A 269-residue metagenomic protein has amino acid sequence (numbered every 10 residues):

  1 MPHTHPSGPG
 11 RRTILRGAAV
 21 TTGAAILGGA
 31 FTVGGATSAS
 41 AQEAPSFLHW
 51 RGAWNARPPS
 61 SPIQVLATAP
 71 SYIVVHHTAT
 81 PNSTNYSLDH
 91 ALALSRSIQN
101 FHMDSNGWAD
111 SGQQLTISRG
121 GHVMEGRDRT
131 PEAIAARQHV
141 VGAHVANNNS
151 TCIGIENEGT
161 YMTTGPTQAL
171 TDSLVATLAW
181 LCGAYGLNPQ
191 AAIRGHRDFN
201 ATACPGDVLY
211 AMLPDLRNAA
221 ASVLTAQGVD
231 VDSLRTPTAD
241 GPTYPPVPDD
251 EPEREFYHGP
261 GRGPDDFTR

Functional and structural regions predicted by a protein language model:
M1-A25: N-terminal secretory signal peptides and thylakoid transit peptides that target proteins across membranes
P2-G10, Q42-A67, I73-P81, R119-A136 (+1 more regions): Basic/polar, cationic surfaces and motifs that engage anionic cell-wall and phosphate/carboxylate ligands
G28-P45: C-terminal region of N-terminal signal peptides and the immediate post-cleavage residues of exported proteins
T68-G107: Active-site acidic/histidine clusters and adjacent loop/turn architecture that either coordinate catalytic ions
L94-W108, T177-Y185, A219: Structured segments of extracytoplasmic/periplasmic soluble domains in secreted or envelope-associated proteins
Q114-I117: Short beta-strand scaffold segments in enzyme catalytic cores
